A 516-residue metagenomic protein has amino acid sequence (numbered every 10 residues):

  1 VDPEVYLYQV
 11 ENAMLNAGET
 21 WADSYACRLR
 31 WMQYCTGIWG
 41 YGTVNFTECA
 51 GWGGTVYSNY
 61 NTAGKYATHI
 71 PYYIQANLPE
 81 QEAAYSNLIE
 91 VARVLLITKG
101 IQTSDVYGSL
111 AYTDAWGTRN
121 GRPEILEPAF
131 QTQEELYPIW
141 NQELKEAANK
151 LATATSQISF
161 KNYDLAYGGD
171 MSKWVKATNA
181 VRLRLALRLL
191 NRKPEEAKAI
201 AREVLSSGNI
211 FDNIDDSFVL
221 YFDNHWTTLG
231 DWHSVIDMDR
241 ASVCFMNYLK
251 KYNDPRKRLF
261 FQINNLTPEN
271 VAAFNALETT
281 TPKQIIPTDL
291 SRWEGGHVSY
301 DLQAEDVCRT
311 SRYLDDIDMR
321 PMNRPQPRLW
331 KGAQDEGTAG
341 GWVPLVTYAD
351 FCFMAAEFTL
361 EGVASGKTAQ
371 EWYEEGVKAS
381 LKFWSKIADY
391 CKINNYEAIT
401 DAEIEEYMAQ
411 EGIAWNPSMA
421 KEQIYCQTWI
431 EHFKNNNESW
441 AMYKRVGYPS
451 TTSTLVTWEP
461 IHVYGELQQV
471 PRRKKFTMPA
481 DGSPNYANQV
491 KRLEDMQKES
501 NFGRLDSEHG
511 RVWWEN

Functional and structural regions predicted by a protein language model:
V1-Q33, G37-G40, Q75-P79, P449 (+1 more regions): Membrane-proximal, proline-rich intrinsically disordered regions
Y34-T113, G117-S159, T338-V343: Conserved, well-structured interaction surfaces
P138-F222: Internal, well-ordered domain-core segments that constitute the primary functional module of diverse proteins
A201-C352, T359-T457: Extended ligand-binding clefts on enzyme/binding-domain cores
